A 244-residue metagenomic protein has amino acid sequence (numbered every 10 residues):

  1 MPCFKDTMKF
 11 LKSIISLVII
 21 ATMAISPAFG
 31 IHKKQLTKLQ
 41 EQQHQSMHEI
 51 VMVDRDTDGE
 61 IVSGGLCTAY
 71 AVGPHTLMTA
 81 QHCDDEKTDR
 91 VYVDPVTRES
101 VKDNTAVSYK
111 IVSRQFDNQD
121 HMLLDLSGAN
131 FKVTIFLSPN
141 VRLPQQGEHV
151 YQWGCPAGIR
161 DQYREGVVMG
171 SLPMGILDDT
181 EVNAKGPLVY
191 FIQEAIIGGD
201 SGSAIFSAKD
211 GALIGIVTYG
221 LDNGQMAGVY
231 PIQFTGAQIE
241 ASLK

Functional and structural regions predicted by a protein language model:
C3, I20-C67: Protease-domain processing segments flanking chymotrypsin-fold serine proteases, especially trypsin-like
C3-I15: Bacterial N-terminal signal peptides that target proteins for export
E41-G64, S127-I135, R160-K244: Active-site region of chymotrypsin-like
Q45-V96, D222: Catalytic histidine site
P74, Q145-Q146, S201: Short, flexible surface segments
T76-L77, H149, A204: Residue-level marker of beta-strand positions
L77-T79, D120-S127, F191-I192: A generic structural motif
D85-P95, D103-D179, S207-K209: Serine endopeptidase catalytic core focused on the charge-relay Asp
